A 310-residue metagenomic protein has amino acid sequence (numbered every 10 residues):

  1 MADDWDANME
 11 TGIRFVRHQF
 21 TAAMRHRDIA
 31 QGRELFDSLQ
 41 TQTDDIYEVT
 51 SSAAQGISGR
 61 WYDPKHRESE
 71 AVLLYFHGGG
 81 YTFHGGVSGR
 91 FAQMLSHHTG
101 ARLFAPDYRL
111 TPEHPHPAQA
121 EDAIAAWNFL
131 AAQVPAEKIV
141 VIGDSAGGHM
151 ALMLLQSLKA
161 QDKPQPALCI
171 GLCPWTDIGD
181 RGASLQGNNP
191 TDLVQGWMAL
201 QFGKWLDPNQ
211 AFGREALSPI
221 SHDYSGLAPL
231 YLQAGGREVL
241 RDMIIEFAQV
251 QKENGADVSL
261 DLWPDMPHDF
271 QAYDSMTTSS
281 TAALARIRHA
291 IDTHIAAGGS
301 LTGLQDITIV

Functional and structural regions predicted by a protein language model:
M1-K65, A296-V310: A glycine/proline-hinged amphipathic helix-loop "lid/cap" segment that gates access to hydrophobic ligand pockets
E70-G79: Short beta-strand element of the alpha/beta-hydrolase
F83-Q93, M243: The serine-hydrolase catalytic nucleophile loop
F104-K138, M276-S280: Catalytic nucleophile-loop/oxyanion-hole region of alpha/beta-hydrolase and closely related hydrolase-like folds
G143, G147, A151: Gly/Ala-rich beta-loop-alpha elbow adjacent to hydrolase catalytic centers
Q156-A211: Hydrolase active-site cap/lid region
L232-A234: Short beta-strand/loop motif that positions the catalytic acidic residue of the alpha/beta-hydrolase fold
K252-V310: C-terminal catalytic histidine-bearing segment of alpha/beta-hydrolase fold enzymes
